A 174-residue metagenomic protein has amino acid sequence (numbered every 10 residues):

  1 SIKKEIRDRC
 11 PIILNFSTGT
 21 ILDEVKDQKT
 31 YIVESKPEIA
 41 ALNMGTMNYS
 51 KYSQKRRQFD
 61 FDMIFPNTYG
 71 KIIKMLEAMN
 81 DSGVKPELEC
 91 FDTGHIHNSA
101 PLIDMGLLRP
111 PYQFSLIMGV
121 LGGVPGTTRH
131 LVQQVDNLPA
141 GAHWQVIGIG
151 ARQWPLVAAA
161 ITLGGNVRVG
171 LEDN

Functional and structural regions predicted by a protein language model:
S1, A40, S99, A160: Conserved, mostly hydrophobic/aromatic
I2-F16, M75-M79, Q133-G141: Alpha-helix-loop-beta-strand connector modules within alpha/beta enzyme cores
I2-F65: Active-site beta->alpha loop and helix N-cap motifs at the rims of alpha/beta catalytic domains
P11-N15, E38-A41, G83-E87, R109-S115 (+2 more regions): Structural preference for beta-strand elements that scaffold enzyme active sites
I13, S17-I21, G45-M47, E89-T93 (+3 more regions): Active-site beta-loop-alpha junctions enriched in small/polar residues
S50-K51, Y69, C90-H97, P101-M105 (+4 more regions): Conserved mixed alpha/beta catalytic, RNA-binding, or beta-rich assembly cores of soluble enzyme, regulatory
R57-M79: Active-site glycine-rich loop that binds ribose-phosphate moieties when present
L138-N174: C-terminal alpha-helical cap/extension of soluble enzyme domains
